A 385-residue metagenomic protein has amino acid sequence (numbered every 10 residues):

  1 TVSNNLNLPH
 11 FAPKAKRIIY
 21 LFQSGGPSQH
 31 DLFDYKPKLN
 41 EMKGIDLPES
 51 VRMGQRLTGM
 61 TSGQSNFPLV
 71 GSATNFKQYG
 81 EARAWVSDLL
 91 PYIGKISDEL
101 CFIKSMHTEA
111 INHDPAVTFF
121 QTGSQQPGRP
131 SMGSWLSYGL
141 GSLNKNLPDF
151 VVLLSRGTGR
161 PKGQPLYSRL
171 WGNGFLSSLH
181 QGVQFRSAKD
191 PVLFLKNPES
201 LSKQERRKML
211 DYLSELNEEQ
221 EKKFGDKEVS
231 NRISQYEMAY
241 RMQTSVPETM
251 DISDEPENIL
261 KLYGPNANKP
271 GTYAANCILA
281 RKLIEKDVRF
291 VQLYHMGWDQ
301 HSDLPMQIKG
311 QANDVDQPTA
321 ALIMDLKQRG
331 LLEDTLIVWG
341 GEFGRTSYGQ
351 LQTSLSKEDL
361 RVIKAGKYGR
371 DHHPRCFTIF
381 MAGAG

Functional and structural regions predicted by a protein language model:
T1-G385: Ligand-binding pockets and gating/stacking loops
